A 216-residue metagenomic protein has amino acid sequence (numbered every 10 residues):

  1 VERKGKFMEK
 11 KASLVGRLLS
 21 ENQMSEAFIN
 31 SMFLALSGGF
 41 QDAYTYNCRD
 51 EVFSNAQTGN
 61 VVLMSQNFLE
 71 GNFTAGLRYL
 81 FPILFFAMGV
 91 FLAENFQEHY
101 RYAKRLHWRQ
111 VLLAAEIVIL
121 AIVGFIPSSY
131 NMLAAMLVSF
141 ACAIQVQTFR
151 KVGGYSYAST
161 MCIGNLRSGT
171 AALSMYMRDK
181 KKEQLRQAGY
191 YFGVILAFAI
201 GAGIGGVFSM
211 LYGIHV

Functional and structural regions predicted by a protein language model:
V1-E2: Acidic, Ala/Val/Gly-enriched low-complexity intrinsically disordered segments
K6-V216: Alpha-helical transmembrane segments of multi-pass membrane proteins
